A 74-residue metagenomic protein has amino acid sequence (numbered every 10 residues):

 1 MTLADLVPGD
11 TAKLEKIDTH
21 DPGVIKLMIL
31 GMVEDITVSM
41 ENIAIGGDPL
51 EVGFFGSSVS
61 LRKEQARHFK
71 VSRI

Functional and structural regions predicted by a protein language model:
M1-T2: Absolute protein N-terminus
E15, G31, E51-F54: Short, acidic/hydrophobic/Gly-rich beta-strand patch recurrent on exposed beta strands that often constitutes part
P22-K26: Short alpha-helix capping/helix-loop boundary micro-motifs
I45-I74: C-terminal structural segments of small proteins and small subunits
